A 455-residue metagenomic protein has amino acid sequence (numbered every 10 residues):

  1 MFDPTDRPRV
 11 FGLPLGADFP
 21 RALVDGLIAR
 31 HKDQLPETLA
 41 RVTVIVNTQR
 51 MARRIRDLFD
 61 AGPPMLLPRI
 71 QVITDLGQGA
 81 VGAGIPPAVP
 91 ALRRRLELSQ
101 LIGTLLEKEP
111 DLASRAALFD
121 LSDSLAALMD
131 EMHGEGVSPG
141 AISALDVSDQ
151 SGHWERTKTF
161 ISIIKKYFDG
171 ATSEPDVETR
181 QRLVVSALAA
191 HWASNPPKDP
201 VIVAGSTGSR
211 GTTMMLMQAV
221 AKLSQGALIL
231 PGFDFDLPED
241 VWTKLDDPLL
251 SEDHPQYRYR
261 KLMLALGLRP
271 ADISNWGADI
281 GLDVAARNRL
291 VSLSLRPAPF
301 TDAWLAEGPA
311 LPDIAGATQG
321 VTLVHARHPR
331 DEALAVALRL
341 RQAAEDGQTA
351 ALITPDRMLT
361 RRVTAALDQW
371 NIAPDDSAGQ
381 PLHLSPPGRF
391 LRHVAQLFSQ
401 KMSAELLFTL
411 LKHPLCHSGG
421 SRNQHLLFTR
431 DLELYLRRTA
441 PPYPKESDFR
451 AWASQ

Functional and structural regions predicted by a protein language model:
M1-Q455: Polyanion-engaging groove/track-forming segments
